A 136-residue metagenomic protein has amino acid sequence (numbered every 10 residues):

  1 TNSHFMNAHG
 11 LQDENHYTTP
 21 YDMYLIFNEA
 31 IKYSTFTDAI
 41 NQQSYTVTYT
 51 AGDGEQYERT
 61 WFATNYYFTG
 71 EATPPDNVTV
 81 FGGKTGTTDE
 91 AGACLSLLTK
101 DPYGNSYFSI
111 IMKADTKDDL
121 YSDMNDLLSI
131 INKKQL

Functional and structural regions predicted by a protein language model:
T1-L136: Penicillin-recognizing serine hydrolase domain
